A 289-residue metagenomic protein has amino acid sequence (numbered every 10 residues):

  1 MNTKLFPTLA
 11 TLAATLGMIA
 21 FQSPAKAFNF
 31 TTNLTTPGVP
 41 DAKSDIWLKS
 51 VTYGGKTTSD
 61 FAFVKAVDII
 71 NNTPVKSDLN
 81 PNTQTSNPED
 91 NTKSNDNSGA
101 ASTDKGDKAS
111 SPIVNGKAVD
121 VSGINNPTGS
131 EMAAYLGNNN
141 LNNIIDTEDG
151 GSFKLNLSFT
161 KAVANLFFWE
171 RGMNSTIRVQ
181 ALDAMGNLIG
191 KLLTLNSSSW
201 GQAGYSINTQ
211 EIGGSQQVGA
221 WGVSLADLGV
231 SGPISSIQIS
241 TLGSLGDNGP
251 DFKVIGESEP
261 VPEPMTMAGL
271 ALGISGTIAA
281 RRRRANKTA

Functional and structural regions predicted by a protein language model:
N2-L9: Bacterial N-terminal signal peptides that target proteins for export
F21-A27: Sec/Tat signal peptide C-region and signal peptidase I cleavage site
F28-E148, L192: N-terminal targeting leaders for non-cytosolic proteins
S158-N165: Extended extracellular/luminal ectodomain segments enriched in beta-structured repeat modules
S175-G186: Short, surface-exposed beta-strand/strand-loop-strand elements in extracellular ectodomains
G186-P260: Terminal, low-complexity interaction segments
P262-R281: A short, hydrophobic C-terminal helix/tail in secreted or cell-surface proteins
R284-A289: Short, charged juxtamembrane terminal tails flanking transmembrane helices
